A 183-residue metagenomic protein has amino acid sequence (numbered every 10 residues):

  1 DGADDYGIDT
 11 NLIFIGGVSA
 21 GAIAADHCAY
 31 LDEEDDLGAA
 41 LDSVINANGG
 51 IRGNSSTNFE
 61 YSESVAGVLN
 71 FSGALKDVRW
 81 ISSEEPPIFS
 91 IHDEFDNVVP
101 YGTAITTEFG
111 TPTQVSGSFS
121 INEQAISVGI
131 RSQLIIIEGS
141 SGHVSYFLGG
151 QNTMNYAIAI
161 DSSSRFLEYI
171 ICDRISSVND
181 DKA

Functional and structural regions predicted by a protein language model:
D1-E84: Primarily recognizes the serine-hydrolase "nucleophile elbow" in alpha/beta-hydrolase and SGNH/GDSL folds
L12-G16, A66-F71, P87-H92, V99-P100 (+3 more regions): Structural recognition of the beta-strand scaffold that forms the well-ordered cores of secreted hydrolase catalytic
P86, S90-S140: Active-site-adjacent alpha-helix of alpha/beta-hydrolase-fold enzymes
S141-M154: Catalytic histidine-centered segment of alpha/beta-hydrolase-like enzymes
S162-R174: C-terminal alpha-helix
C172-A183: Residue-level detector of functionally pivotal "anchor" positions at catalytic/ligand-binding pockets or at interdomain
